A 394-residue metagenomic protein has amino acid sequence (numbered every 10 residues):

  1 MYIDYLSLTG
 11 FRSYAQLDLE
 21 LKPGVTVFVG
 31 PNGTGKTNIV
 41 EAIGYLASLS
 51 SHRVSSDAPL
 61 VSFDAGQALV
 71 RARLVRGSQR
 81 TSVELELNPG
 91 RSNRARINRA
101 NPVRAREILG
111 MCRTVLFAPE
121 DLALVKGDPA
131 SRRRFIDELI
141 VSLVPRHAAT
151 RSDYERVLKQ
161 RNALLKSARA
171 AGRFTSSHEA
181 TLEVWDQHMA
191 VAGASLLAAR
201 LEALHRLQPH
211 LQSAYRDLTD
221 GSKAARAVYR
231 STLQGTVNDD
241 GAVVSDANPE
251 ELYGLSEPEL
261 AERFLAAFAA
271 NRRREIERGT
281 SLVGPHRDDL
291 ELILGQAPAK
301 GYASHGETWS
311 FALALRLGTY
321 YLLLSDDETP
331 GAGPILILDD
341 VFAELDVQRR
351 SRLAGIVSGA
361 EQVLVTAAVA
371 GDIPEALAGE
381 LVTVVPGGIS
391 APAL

Functional and structural regions predicted by a protein language model:
M1-P31, F174-I335, E344-Q348, R352-G355 (+3 more regions): Conserved NTPase motor "head" modules and their coupling/switch loops across ABC/AAA+ ATPases, GTPases, and GHKL ATPases
K36: Conserved lysine of the Walker
Y45-D57, G318-D327: Post-Walker A helix-loop "phosphate-sensing" segment adjacent to the P-loop in P-loop NTPases
A47-H147, H210-S213, L260, A267-R273: Nucleotide-state sensing region of NTPase/ATPase domains
A72, Q362-A368: Structural recognition of the conserved hydrophobic beta-strand(s) that form the central parallel beta-sheet of P-loop
R106-M111, P119-V191: A conserved P-loop NTPase coupling/switch region
D339-V341: Walker B catalytic acidic pair
